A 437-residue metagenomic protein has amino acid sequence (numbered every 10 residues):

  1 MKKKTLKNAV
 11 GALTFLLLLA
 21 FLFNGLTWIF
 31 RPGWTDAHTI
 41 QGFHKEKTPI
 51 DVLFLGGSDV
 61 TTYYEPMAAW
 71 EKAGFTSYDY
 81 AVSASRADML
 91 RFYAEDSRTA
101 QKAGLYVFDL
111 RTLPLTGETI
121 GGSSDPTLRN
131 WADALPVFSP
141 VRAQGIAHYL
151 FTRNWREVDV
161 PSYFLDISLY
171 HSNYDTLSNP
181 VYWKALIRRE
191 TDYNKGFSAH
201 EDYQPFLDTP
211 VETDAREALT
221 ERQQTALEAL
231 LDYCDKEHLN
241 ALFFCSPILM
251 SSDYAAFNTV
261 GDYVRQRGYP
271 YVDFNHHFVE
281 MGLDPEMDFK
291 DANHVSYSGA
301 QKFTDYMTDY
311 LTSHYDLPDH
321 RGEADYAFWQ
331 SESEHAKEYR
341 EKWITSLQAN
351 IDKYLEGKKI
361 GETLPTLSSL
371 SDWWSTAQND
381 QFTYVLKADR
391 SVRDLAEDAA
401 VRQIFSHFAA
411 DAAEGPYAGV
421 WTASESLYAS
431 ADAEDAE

Functional and structural regions predicted by a protein language model:
K7-W28: Hydrophobic membrane-insertion alpha-helices, especially the h-region of bacterial N-terminal signal peptides
W28-I50: Alpha-helical transmembrane signal-anchor/signal-peptide segments
L55, D59-G145: Membrane-embedded segments
A84-D88, L219-E221, P247-A256: Acidic-and-aromatic substrate-binding clefts and catalytic sites of carbohydrate-active enzymes
S124-E237, G322-G357: Secreted/periplasmic serine-hydrolase-like ester/acetyl group-modifying domain
E228-D253: Active-site segments of SGNH/GDSL-like serine hydrolases that catalyze O-acetyl group transfer/hydrolysis on lipids
A256-W329, S333, Y339-L355: C-terminal regions of proteins
D352-E437: Short acidic-hydrophobic catalytic motif
